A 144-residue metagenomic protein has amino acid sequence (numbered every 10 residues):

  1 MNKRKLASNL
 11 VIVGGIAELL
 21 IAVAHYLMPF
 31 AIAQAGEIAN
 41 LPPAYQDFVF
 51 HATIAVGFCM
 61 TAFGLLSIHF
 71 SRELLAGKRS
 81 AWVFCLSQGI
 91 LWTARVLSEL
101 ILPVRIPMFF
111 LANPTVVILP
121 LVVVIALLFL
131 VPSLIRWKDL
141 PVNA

Functional and structural regions predicted by a protein language model:
N2-L19, K78-Q88: Interfacial segments of alpha-helical transmembrane regions
N2-V11, A24-I54, E73-G77, D139-V142: Interfacial loop at the N-terminal end of multi-pass membrane proteins
I16, L20-A22, M28-P29, A44-E73 (+1 more regions): Core segments of alpha-helical transmembrane spans in multipass integral membrane proteins
H25, S67-S71, E99, F129 (+1 more regions): Structural signal for membrane-spanning alpha-helices in multi-pass inner-membrane proteins, emphasizing helix cores
A39-F48, S80, P107-P120: Non-cytosolic membrane-interface motifs at loop->transmembrane helix junctions
T53, L86-I90, F110-V124: Individual transmembrane alpha-helices with interfacial aromatic-anchor signatures
L75, V96-V116, I135: Membrane-helix boundary connector in multi-pass membrane proteins
V122-V142: Membrane-water interface at the C-terminal end of transmembrane alpha helices
